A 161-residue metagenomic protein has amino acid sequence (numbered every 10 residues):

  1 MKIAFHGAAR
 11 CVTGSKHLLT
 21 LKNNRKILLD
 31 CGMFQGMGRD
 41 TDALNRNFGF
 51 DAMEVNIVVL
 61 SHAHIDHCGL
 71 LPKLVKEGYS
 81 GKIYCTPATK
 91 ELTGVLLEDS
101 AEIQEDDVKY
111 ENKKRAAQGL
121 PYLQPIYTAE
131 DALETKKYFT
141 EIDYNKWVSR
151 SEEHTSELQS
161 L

Functional and structural regions predicted by a protein language model:
M1-K2, K26: Extreme N-terminal starter segment of soluble prokaryotic enzymes
F5: Short, Gly/Pro- and small/polar-rich lid/capping loops
A8, C31-G32, P87-A88, Y144-N145 (+1 more regions): Fold-independent oxyanion-binding glycine-rich loops and adjacent beta-strand/coil segments at enzyme active sites
R10-S15, G36-G38: Short N-terminal binding/cap micro-motifs at the start of the first secondary-structure element
G14-L19, V148: Short beta-strand scaffold segments in enzyme catalytic cores
K22-G81, C85, T89, L96-E134: Pre-active-site segment of Zn-dependent metallo-hydrolases
Y138-S149: Short acidic-hydrophobic, aromatic-tinged amphipathic segments that line or gate anion-handling sites
E153-S160: Conserved small/polar residues in nucleotide/adenosyl-binding loops
